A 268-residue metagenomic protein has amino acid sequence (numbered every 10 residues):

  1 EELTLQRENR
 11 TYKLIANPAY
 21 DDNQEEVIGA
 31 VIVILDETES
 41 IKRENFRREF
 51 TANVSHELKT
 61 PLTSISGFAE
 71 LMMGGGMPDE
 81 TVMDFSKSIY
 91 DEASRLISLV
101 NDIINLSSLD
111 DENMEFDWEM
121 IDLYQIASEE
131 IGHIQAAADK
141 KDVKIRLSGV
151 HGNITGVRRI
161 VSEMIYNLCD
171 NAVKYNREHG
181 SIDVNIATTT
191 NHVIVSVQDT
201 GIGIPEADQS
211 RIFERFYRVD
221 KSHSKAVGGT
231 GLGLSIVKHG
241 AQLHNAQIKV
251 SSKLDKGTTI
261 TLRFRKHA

Functional and structural regions predicted by a protein language model:
E1-E39: PAS-family sensory/regulatory modules and their coupling/dimerization elements
M73-E80: Short acidic helix/loop segment immediately C-terminal to the autophosphorylated histidine in two-component histidine
D91-L96: Short alpha-helical segment of the dimerization/phosphotransfer core of two-component systems
D111-F116, G149, N153-R159: Conserved micro-motifs of the catalytic ATP-binding
A137-L147: Short conserved segments within the C-terminal catalytic ATPase subdomain
I204-R218, K238: Short conserved segment of the HATPase_c
N245-A246: Conserved glycine-rich
